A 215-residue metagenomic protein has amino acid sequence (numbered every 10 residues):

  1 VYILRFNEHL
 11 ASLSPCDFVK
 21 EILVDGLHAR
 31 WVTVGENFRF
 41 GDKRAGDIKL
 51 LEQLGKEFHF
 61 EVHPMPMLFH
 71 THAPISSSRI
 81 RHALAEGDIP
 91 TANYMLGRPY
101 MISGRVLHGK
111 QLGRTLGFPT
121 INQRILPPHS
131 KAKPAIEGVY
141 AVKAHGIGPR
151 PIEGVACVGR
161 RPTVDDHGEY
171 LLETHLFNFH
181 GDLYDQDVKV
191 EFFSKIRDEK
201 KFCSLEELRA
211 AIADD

Functional and structural regions predicted by a protein language model:
R5: Contiguous, small/hydrophobic- and glycine-enriched helical/loop subdomains that border and often "cap" functional
H9-P119, C203-E207, I212: Classical nucleotidyltransferase
F58, G109-D215: Phosphate/ribose-recognition catalytic cores of enzymes acting on nucleotide-derived substrates
